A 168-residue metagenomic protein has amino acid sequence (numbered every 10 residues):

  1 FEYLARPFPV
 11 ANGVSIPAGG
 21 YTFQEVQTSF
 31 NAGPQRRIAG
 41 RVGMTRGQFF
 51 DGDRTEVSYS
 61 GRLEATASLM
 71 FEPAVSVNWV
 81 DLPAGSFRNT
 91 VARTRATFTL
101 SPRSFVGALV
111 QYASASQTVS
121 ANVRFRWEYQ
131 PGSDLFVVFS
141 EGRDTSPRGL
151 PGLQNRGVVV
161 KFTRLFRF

Functional and structural regions predicted by a protein language model:
F1-F168: Exposed, low-structure sequence patches enriched in small/polar residues
